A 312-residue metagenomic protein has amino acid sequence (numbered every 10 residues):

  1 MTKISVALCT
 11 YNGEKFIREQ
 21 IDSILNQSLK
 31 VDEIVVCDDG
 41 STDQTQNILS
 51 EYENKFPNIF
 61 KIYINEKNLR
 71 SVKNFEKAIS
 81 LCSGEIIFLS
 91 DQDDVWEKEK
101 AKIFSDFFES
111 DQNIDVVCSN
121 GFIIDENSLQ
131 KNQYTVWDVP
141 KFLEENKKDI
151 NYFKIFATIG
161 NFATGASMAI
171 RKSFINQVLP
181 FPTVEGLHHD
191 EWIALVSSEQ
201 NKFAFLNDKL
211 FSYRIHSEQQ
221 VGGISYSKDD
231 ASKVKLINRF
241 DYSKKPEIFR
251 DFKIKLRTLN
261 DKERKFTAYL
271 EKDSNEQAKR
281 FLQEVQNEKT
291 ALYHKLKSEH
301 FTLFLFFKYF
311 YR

Functional and structural regions predicted by a protein language model:
T2-S5, E33, W192: Cell-envelope/extracellular polymer assembly enzymes that use nucleotide-activated donors
G13-N26: Short, well-formed alpha-helical segments that are part of the catalytic scaffolds of diverse glycosyltransferases
R18, D43-Y52, K73, E99: Acidic helix N-cap motif at the loop->helix transition within catalytic regions of sugar-transfer enzymes
D38-N47, K67: A conserved acidic beta->alpha catalytic loop
N65-C82, I87: Glycine-rich, basic loop-to-helix element that forms the pyrophosphate-binding segment of sugar-nucleotide handling
S80, L143-S227: Conserved nucleotide-sugar donor-binding catalytic segment
I103-F107, D111-F174, D229-D230, F240: Flexible acidic/His/Gly-enriched loops in nucleotide-sugar-dependent glycosyltransferase catalytic domains
R264-R312: Membrane-interface aromatic/basic loop that binds lipid-linked glycans or pyrophosphate carriers, typified by
